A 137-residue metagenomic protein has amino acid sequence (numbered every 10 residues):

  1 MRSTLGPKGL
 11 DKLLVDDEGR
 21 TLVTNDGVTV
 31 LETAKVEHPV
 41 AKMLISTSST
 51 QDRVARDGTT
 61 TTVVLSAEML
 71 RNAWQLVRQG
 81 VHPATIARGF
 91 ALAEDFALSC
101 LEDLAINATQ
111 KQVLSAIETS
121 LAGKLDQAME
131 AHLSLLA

Functional and structural regions predicted by a protein language model:
M1-L136: N-terminal glycine-/lysine-enriched basic segments
